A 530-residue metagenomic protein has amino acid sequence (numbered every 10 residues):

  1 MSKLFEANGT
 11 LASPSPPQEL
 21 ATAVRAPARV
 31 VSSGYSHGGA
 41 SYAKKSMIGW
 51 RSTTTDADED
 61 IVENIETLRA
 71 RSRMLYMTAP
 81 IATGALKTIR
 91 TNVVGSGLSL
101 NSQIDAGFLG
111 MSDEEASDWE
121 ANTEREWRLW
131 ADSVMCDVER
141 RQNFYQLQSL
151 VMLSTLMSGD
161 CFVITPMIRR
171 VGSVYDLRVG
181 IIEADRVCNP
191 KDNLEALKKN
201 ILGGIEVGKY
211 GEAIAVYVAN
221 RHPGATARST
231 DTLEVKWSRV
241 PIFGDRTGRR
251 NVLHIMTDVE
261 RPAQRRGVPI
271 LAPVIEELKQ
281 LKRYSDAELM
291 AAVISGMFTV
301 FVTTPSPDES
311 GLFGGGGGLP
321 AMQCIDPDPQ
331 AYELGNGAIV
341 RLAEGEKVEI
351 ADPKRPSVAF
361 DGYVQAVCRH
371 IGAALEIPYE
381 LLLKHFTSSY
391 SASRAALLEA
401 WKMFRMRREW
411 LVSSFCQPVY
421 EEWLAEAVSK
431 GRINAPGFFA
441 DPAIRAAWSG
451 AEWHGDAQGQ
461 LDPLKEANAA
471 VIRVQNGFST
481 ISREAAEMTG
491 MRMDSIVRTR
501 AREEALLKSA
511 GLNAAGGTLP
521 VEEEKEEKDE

Functional and structural regions predicted by a protein language model:
M1-S112, E530: N-terminal-proximal low-complexity accessory segments that begin disordered and transition into the first
S2-A23, C368, A395, W410-E530: C-terminal anchoring/interaction modules
M77, I81-F108, L147-L156, L271-E288 (+2 more regions): Short, Φ-rich (hydrophobic/aromatic) sequence segments
T88-I255, R473: Structured, mid-chain assembly/scaffold modules that mediate subunit interfaces within large macromolecular complexes
S117, V134, A338-L461: Surface-exposed loop-to-helix/strand elements on domain peripheries
Q142, P166-M167, A291-M297, L382-F386 (+3 more regions): Short coil/turn segments at secondary-structure boundaries
Q142-Q148, I164-I182, P307-P327, V419-G455 (+1 more regions): Charge-rich, acidic-biased intrinsically disordered regions
R246-S393: Extended, charged amphipathic alpha-helical segments
